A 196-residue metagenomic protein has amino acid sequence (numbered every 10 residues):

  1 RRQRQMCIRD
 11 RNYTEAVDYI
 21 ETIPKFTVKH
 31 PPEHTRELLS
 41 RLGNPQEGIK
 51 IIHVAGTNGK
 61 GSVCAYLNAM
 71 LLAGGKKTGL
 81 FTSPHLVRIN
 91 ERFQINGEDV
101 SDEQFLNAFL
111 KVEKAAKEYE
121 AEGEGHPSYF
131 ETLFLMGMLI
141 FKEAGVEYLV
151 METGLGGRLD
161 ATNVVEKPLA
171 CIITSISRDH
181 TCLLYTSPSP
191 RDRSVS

Functional and structural regions predicted by a protein language model:
R1-I8, Y185-S196: Single conserved hydrophobic/aromatic residue that forms the stacking wall/gate of nucleotide- or nucleobase-binding
Q3, H53, H85, T174 (+1 more regions): Histidine-centered active-site/metal-ligand motif
R9-G56, V63-G74, F81, E120-E124: Short functional linear segments
L39, N44-E47, A73-E166: ATP-dependent carboxylate-amine ligase catalytic core
V54-G61, T174, T186: Conserved adenylation A10 loop of the ANL superfamily
K60, G156-G157, D179: Glycine-rich nucleotide phosphate-binding loop and flanking beta-alpha elements of Rossmann-like dinucleotide-binding
V63-C64, N90, D160-T162, L183 (+1 more regions): Short glycine-/acidic-enriched loop or helix-start segments at secondary-structure transitions that form or flank
E120-E122, G145-E152, P168-S187, R191: Acidic, Mg2+-coordinating active-site environments of NTP-dependent enzymes
